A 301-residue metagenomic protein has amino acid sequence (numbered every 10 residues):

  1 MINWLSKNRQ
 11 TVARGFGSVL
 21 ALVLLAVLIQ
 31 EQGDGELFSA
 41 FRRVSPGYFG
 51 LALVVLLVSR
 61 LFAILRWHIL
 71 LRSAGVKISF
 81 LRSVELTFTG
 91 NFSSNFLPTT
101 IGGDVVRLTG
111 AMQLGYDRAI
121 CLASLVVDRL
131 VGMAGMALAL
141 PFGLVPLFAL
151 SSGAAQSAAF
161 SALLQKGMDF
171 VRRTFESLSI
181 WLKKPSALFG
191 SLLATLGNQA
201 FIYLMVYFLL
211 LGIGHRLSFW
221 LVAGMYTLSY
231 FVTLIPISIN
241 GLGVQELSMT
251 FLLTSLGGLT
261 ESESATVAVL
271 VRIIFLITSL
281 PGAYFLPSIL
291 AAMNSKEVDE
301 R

Functional and structural regions predicted by a protein language model:
M1-F88, M136, V145-L234, L259 (+1 more regions): Predominantly cytoplasmic-facing regulatory/coupling regions of multi-pass membrane proteins
R72, N95, M112-Q113, L211-G212 (+2 more regions): Transmembrane helix-loop junction
F80-E85, T99-D104, L114-D128, L259-L270: Membrane-interface alpha-helices at helix entry/exit sites of multi-pass transporters
G90-N91, D128-G132, V271: Structural signature of transmembrane alpha-helices in multi-pass secondary transporters
G90-T99, T227-L242, E246: Transmembrane alpha-helix interface/packing and boundary motifs in multi-pass membrane proteins, characterized by
F96, V106-G110, L122-L125, G135-A137 (+2 more regions): Hydrophobic alpha-helical membrane segments of integral membrane proteins
G103-M112, I239-T254: Re-entrant/interfacial helical elements at transmembrane boundaries that shape and gate the permeation pathway
V126-V145: Hydrophobic alpha-helical transmembrane segments of ABC transporter permease domains
